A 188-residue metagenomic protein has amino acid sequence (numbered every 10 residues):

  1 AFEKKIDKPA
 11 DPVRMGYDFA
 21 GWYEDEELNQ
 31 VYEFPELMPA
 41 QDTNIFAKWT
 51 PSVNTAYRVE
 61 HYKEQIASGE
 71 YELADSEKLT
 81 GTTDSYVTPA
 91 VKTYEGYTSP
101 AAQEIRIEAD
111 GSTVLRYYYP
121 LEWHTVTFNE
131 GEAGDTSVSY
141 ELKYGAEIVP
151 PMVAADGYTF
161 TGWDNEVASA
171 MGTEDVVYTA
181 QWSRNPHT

Functional and structural regions predicted by a protein language model:
A1-T188: Secondary-structure capping and domain/repeat boundary segments
